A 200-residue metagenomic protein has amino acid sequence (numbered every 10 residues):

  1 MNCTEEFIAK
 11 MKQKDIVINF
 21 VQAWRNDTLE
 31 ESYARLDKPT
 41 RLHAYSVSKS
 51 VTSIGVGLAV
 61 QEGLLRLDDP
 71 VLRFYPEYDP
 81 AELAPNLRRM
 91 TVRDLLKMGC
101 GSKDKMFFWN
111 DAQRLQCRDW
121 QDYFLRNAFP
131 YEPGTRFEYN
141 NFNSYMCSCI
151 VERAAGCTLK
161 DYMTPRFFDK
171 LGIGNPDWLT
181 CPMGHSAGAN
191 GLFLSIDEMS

Functional and structural regions predicted by a protein language model:
C3-D37: A short, well-structured edge-of-sheet supersecondary motif
K14-D15, N86-R89, Q116: Extracellular/periplasmic catalytic domains that process cell-envelope and extracellular macromolecules
V17, A23-R25, E30, R89 (+3 more regions): N-terminal core-entry segment
K38, F107-N190: Catalytic-site signature segments of enzymes, centered on catalytic residues
H43-D68, L95, C147-V151, M199: Active-site SXXK
V47-S53, R89, Y139-S144, L192 (+1 more regions): Short alpha-helical patches at coil-to-helix transitions and adjacent helical residues in well-structured domains
E62-C100, R126, A154-L194: Active-site helix/loop module of the DD-peptidase/beta-lactamase fold, centered on the serine-lysine SxxK catalytic
L83-P85, M106-W109: Short, conserved acidic/polar surface loops in the N-terminal third of protein domains
